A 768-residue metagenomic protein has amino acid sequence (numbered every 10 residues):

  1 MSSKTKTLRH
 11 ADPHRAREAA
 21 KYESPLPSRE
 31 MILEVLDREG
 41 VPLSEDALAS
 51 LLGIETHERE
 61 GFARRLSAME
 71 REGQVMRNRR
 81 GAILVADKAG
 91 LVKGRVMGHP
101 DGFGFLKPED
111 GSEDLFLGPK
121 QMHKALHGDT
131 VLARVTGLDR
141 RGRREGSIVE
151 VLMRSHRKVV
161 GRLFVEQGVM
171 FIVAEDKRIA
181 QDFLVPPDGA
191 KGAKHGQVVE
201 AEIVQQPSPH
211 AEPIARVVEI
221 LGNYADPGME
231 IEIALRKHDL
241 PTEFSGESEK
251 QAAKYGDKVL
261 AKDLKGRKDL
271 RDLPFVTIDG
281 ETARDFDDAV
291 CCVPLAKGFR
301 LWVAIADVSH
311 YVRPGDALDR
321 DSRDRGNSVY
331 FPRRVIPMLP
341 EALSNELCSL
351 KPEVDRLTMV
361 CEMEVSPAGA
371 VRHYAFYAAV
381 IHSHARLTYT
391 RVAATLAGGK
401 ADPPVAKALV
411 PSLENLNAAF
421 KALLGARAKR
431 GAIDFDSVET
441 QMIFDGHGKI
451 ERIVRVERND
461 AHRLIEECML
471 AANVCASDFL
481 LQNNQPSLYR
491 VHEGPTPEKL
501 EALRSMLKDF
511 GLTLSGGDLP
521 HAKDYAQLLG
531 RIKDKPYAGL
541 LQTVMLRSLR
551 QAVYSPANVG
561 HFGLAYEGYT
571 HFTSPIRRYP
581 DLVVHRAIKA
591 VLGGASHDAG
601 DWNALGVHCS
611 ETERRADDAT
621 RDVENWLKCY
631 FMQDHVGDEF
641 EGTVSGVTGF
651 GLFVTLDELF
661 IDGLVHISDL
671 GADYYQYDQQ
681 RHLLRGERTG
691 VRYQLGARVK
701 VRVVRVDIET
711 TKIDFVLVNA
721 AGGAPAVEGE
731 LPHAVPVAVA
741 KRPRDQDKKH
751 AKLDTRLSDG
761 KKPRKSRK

Functional and structural regions predicted by a protein language model:
M1-P27, Y674-L683, L717-K768: Acidic, low-complexity intrinsically disordered tails
S2-W302, S309-V354, R386, R391-A394 (+2 more regions): Charge-lined substrate channels and their catalytic hotspots, especially those that engage the 3′ end of RNA
E113-G118, I179-V185, F660-Y677, P725-E730: A short macromolecule-binding patch
Q206, I233-P241, E247-G671, V735-K768: Electropositive polyanion-binding surfaces
P556, G560, I708-I713: Charged, gly/pro-enriched flexible loop segments at helix/strand junctions
